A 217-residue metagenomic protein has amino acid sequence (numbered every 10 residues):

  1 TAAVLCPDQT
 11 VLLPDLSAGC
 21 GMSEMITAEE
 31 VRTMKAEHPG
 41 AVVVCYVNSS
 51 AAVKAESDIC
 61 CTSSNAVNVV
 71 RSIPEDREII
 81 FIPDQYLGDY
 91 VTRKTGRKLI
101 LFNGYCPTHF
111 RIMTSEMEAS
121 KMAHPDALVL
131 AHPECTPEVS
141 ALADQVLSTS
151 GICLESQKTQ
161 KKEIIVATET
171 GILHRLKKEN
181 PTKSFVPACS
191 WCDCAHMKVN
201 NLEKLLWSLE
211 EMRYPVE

Functional and structural regions predicted by a protein language model:
T1-L147, G151-V166, L173-H174, K178-P181 (+2 more regions): Active-site loop-to-helix "anion-binding N-cap" substructures in soluble metabolic enzymes
